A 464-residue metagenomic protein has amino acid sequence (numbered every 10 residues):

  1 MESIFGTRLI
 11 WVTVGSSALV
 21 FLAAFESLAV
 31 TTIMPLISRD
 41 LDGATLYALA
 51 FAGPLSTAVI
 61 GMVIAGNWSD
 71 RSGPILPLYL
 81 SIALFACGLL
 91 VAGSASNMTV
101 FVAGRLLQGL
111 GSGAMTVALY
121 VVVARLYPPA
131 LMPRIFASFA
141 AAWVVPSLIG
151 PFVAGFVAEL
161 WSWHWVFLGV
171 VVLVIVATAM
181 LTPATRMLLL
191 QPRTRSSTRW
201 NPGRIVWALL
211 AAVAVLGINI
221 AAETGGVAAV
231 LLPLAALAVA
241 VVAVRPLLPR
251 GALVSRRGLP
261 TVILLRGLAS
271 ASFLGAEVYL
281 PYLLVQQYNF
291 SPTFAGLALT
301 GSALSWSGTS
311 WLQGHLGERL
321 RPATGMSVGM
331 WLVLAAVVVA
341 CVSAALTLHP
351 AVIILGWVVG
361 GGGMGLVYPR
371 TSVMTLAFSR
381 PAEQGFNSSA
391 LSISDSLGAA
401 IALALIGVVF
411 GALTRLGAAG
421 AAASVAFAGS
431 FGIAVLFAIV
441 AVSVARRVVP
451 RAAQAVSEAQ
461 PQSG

Functional and structural regions predicted by a protein language model:
M1-R8, L189-S196, R446-G464: Intrinsic disorder in cytosolic terminal tails and internal cytosolic loops of multi-pass membrane transporters
L9-T32, T45, F51-G53, V63-I64 (+5 more regions): 12-transmembrane solute porter fold
S38, D42, A95, G111 (+5 more regions): Short helix-loop-helix connector
S38, S69, A92-G93, A124-Y127 (+5 more regions): Helix-capping/transition residues at the boundaries of transmembrane alpha-helices and the short helical linkers
S56-I60, L90, S94, G113 (+5 more regions): Hydrophobic/small/kink-forming positions within alpha-helical transmembrane segments of polytopic membrane proteins
A58, I82-A92, Q108, L173-A177 (+3 more regions): MFS 12-TM fold signature
G66-R199: Helix-loop-helix hairpins in multi-pass membrane proteins, especially solute transporters
E159-R266: Hydrophobic transmembrane-helix bundles of small-molecule transporters
